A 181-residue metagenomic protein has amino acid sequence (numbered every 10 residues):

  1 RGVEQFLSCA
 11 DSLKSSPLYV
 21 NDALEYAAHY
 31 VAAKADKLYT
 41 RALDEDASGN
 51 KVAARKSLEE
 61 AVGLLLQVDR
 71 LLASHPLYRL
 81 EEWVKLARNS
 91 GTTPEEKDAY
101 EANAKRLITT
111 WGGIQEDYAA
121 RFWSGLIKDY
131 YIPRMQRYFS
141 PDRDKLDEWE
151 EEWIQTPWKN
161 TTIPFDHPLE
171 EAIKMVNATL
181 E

Functional and structural regions predicted by a protein language model:
R1-E181: Catalytic domains of carbohydrate-active enzymes that cleave complex glycans
